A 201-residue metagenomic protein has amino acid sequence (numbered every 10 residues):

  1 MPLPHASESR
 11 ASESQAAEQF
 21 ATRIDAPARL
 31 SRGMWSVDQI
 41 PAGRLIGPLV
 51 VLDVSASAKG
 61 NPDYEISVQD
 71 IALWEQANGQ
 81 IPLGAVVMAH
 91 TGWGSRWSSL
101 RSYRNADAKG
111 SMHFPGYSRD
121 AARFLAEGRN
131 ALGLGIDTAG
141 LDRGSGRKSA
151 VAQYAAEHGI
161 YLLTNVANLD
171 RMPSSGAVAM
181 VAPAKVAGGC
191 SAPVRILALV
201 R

Functional and structural regions predicted by a protein language model:
M1-R201: Active-/binding-site microenvironments in catalytic and ligand-binding cores
